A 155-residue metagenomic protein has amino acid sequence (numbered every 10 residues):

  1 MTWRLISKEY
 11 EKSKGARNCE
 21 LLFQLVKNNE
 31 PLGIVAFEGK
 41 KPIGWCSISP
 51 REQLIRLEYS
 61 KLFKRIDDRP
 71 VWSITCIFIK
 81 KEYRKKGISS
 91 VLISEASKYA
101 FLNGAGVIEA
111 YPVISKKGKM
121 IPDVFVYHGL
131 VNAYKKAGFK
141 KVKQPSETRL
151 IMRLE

Functional and structural regions predicted by a protein language model:
T2-L32, E38: Active-site rim helix/loop that mediates acceptor-substrate recognition in acyltransferases
E20-Q24, K61-K64, G138: Short, P/G- and charge-enriched loop/turn segments at secondary-structure junctions
N28, F37, K41-I77, R84 (+1 more regions): Conserved acyl-donor/pantetheine-binding loop and adjacent beta-alpha core of acyl/acetyltransferases and related
V35-F37, S47, I151-E155: Short, well-ordered beta-strand micro-motif
C76-I79, K85-F101: Conserved acetyl-CoA-binding loop-helix of GNAT-fold acetyltransferases
I93, A100-P122: Conserved GNAT acetyl-CoA-binding A-motif
V124-G138, V142-E155: C-terminal "cap" of GNAT-fold acetyltransferases
